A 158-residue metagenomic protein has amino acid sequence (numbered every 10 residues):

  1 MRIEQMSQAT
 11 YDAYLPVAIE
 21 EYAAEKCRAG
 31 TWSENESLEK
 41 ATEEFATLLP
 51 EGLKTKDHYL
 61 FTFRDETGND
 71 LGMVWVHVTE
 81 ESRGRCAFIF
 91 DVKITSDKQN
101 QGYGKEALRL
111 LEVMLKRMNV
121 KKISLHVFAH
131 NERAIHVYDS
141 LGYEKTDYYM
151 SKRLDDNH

Functional and structural regions predicted by a protein language model:
M1-R2: Extreme N-terminal starter segment of soluble prokaryotic enzymes
Q5-D97, M114, K145-D155: Acetyl-CoA-dependent GNAT
D12, P16, E43, E106-R109 (+3 more regions): Replace "anionic and nucleotidyl ligands
G68-E80, Y103-L110, K122, E132: Short, highly charged low-complexity linear segments
Q101, K105-R109, A129-D147, K152 (+1 more regions): Conserved active-site alpha-helix within GNAT-family acetyltransferase domains
K116-H126: Conserved GNAT acetyl-CoA-binding A-motif
